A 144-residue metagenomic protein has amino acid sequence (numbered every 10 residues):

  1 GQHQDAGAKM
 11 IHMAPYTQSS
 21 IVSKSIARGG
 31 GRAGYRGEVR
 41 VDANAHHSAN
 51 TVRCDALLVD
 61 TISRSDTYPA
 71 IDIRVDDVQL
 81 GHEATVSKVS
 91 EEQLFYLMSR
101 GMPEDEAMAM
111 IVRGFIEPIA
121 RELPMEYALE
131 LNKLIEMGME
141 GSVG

Functional and structural regions predicted by a protein language model:
G1-M102, A120-G144: Conserved beta-strand/loop scaffold segments within soluble protein domains that form the structured core and edges
S90, I111-P118: Small/polar glycine-rich anion-binding or flexible loop at a beta-alpha turn
